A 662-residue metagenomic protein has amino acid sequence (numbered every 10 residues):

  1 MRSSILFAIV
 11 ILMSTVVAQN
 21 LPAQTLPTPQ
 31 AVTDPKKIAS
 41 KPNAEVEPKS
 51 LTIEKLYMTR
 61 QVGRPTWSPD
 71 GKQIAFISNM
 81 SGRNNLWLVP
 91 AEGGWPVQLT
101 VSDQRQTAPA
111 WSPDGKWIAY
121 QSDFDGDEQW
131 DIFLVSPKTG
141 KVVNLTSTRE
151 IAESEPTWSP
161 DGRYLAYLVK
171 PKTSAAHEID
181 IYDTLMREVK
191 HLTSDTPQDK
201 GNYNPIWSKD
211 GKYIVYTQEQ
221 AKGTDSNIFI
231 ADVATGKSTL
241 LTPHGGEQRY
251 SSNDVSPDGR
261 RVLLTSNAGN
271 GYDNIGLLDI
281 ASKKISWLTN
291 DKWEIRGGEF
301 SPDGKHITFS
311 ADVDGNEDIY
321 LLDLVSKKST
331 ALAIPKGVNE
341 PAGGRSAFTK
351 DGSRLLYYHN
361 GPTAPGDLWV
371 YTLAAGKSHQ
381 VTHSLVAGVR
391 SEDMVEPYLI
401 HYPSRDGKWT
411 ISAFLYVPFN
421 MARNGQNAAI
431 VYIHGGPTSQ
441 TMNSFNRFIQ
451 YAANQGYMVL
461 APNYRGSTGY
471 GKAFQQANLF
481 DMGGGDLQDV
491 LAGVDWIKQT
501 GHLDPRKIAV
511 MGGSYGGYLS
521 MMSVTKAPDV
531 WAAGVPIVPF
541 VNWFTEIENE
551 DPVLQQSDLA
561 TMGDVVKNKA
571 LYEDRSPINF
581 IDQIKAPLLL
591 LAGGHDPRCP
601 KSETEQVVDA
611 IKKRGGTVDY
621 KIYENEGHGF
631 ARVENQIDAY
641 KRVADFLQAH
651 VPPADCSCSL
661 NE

Functional and structural regions predicted by a protein language model:
M1-S4: Positively charged n-region of N-terminal signal peptides that target proteins for export
F7-V16: Bacterial N-terminal signal peptides
A18-A23: Boundary at the C-terminal end of the N-terminal hydrophobic targeting segment
Q24-I53, Y57, G259, D279-S282 (+10 more regions): Extracellular/periplasmic ectodomains of large secreted or surface enzymes and adhesion receptors
L26-S50, Q73, I77-Q98, K116-W117 (+10 more regions): Beta-propeller blade-edge and WD-like acidic-aromatic loop motif
T59-I77, D103-S122, I132, T148-P171 (+11 more regions): Conserved beta-propeller blade repeats
K377, H383-R506, G513-S514, V541-N542 (+1 more regions): Cap/lid segment of the alpha/beta-hydrolase catalytic domain
A461-E662: Active-site-proximal cap/loop segments of hydrolase catalytic domains
